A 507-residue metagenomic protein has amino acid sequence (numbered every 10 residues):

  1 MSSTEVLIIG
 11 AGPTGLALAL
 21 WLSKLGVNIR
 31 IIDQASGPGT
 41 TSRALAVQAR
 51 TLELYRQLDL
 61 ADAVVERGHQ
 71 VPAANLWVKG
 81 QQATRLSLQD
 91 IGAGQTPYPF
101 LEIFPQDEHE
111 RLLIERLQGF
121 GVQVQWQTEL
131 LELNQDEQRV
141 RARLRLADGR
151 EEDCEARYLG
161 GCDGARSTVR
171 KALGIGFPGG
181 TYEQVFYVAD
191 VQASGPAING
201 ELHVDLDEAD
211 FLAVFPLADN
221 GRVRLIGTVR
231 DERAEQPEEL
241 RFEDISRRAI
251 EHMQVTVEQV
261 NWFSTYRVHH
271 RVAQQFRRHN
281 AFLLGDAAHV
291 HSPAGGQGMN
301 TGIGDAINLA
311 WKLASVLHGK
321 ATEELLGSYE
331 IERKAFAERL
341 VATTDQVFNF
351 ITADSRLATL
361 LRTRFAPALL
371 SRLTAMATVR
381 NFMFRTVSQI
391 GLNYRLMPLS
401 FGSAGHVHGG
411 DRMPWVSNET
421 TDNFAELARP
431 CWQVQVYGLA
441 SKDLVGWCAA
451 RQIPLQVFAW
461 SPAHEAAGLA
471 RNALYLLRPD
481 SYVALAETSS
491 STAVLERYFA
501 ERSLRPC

Functional and structural regions predicted by a protein language model:
M1-R362, A366-L370: Core Rossmann-like FAD-binding/catalytic domain of the broad FAD-dependent monooxygenase superfamily
S2-E5, I9, K24-L25, Q34 (+6 more regions): Helical substrate-recognition/capping region of FAD-dependent monooxygenase/halogenase enzymes
